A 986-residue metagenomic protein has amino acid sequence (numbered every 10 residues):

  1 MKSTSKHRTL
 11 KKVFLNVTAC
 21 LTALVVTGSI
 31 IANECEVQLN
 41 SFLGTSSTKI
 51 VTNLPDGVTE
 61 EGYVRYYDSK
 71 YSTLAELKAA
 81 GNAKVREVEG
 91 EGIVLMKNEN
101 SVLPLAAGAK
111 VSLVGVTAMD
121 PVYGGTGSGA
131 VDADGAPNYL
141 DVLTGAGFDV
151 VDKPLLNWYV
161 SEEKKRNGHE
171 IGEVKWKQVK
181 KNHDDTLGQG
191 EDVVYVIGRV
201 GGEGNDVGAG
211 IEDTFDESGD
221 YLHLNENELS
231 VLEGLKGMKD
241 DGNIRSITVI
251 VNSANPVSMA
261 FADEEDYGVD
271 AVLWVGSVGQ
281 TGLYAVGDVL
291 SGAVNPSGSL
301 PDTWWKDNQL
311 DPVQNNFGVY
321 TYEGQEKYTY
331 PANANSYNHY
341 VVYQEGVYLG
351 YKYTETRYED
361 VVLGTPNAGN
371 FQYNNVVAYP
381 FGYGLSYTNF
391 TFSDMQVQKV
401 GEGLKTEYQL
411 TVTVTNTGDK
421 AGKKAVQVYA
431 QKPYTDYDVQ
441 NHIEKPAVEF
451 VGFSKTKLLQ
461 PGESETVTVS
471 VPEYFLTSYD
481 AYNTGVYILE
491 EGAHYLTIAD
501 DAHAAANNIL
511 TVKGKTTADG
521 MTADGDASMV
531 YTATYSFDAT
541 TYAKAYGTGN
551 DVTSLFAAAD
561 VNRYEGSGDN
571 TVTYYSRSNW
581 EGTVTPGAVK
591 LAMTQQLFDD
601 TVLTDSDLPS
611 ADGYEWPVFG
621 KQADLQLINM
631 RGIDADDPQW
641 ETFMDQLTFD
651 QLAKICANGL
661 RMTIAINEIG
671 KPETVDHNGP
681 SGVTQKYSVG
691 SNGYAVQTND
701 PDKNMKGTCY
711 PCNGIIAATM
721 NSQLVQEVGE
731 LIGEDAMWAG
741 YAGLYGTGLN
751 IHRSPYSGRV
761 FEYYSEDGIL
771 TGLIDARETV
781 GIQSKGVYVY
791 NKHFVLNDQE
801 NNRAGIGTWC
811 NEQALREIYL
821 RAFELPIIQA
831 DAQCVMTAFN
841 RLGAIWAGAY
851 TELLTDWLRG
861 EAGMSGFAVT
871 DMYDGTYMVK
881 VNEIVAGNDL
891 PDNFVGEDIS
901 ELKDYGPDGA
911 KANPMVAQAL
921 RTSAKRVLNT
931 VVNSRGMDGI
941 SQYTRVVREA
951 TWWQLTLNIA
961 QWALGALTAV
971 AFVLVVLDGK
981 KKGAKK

Functional and structural regions predicted by a protein language model:
M1-D480, I488-T497, A502, N550-K986: Glycoside hydrolase catalytic-domain context in secreted enzymes
E473-Y546: Terminal connector regions
